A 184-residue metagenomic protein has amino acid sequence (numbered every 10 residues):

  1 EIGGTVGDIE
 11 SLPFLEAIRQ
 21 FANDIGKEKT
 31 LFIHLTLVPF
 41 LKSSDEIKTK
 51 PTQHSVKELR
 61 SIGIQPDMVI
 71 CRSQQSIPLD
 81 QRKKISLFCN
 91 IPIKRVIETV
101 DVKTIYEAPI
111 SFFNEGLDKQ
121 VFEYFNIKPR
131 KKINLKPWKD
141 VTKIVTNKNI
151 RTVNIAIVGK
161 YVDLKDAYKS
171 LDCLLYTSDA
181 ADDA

Functional and structural regions predicted by a protein language model:
I2-G4: Switch II (G3) loop of P-loop NTPases
E10-R19: His/Asp/Glu-rich metal-coordinating catalytic cores of metallo-dependent phosphodiesterases/hydrolases acting on
F21-D24: Substrate-engagement module of ASCE P-loop NTPases
T30-N126: Internal gly/pro-rich beta-alpha loop/helix module that stabilizes soluble enzyme cofactors or their anionic handles
I33, N154-A156: Conserved beta-strand elements of the Class I
I93-N154, Y161-S170: Flexible inter-domain linker/hinge segments
Y176-A184: Single conserved hydrophobic/aromatic residue that forms the stacking wall/gate of nucleotide- or nucleobase-binding
